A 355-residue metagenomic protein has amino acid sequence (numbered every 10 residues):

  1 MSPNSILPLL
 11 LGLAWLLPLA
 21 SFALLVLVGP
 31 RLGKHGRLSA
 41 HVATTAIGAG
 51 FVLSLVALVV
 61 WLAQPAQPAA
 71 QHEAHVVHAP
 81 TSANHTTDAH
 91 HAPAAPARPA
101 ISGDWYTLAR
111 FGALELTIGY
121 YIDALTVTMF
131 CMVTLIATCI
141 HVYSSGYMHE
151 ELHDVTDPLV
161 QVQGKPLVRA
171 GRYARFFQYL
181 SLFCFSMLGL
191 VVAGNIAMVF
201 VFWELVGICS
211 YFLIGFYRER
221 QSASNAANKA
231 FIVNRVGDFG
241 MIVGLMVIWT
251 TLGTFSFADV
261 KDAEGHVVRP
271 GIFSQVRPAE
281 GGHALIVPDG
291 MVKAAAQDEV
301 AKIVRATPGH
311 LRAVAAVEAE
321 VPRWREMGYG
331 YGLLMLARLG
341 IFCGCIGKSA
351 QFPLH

Functional and structural regions predicted by a protein language model:
M1-H355: ...captures the hydrophobic TM-helix bundle architecture rather than a specific catalytic motif, and can also fire on
